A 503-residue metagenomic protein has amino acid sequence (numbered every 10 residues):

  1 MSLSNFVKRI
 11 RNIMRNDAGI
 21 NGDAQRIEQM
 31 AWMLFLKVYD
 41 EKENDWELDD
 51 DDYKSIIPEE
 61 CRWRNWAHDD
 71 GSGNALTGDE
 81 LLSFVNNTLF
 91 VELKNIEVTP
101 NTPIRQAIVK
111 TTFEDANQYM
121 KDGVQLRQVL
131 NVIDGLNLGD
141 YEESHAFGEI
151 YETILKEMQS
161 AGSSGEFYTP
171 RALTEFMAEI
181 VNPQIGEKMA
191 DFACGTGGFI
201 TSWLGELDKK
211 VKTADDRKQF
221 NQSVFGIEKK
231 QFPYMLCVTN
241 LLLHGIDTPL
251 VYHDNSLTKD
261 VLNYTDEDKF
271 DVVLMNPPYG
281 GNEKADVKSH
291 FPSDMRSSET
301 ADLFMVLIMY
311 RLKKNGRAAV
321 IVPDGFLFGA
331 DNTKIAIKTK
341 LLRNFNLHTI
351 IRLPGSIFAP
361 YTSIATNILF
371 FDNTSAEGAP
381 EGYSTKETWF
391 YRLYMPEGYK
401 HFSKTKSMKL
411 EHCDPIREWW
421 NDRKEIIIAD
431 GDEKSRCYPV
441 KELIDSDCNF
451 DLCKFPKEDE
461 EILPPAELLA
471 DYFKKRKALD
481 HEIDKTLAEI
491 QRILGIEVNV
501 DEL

Functional and structural regions predicted by a protein language model:
M1-I180, Q184-I185, Y252-V261, R352-S356 (+3 more regions): Non-catalytic, mostly N-terminal accessory regions of nucleic-acid modification and defense proteins
I13, L136, T153, E157 (+8 more regions): Conserved, well-folded catalytic cores of nucleic-acid-processing and energy-transducing macromolecular machines
G22, E28, Q231-Y234, V251 (+1 more regions): Conserved Class I SAM-dependent methyltransferase catalytic core
D140, G226-K230, N263, D294-S298 (+3 more regions): Hydrophobic alpha-helical scaffolding
S163-M275, G280-N282, K288, S298 (+6 more regions): Conserved S-adenosyl-L-methionine
Q222-F225, D254, V287-S293, L353-P354 (+1 more regions): Short beta-alpha connecting loops at secondary-structure transitions that line or flank enzyme active sites
N282-S297, A301, T339-L341, G378-S384 (+2 more regions): Accessory, often C-terminal, charged low-complexity segments
N346-L347, A359-I416: C-terminal, active-site-flanking charged/polar segments
